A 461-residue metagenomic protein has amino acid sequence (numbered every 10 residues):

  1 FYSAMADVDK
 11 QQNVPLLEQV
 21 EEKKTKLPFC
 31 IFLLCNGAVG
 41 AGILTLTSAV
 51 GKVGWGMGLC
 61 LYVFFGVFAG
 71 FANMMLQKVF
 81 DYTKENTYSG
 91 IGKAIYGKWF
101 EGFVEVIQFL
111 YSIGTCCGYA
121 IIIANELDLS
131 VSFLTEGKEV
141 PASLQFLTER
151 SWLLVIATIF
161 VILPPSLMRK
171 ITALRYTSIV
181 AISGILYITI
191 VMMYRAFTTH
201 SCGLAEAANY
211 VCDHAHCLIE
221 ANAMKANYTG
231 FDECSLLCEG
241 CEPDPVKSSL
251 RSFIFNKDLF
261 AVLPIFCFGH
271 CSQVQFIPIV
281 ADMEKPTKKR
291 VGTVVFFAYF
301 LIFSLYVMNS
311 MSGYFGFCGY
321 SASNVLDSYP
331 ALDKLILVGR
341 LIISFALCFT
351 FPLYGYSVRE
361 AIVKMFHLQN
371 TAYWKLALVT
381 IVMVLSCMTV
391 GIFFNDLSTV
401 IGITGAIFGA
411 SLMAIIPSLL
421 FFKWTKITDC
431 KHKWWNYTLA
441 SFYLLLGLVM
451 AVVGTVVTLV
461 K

Functional and structural regions predicted by a protein language model:
F1-Y2: Low-complexity, disordered terminal segments
A6-E18, E22-K24, P28, M74 (+8 more regions): Membrane-interfacial loop- and helix-cap regions that link adjacent transmembrane helices in polytopic membrane proteins
T25-L44, I156-I159, C267-S272, L448-M450: The first (N-terminal) embedded transmembrane alpha-helix
A41, G66-M75, T158-L167, P417: Central hydrophobic cores of alpha-helical transmembrane segments in multi-pass inner-membrane proteins across all
L46-G54, I171-T172, V460-K461: Short, hydrophobic transmembrane alpha-helix segments
T47-E85, F103: Extracellular loop-to-transmembrane helix junctions
A49, P164-M168, T389-N395: Hydrophobic alpha-helical transmembrane segments
L163-I171, F366-H367: C-terminal ends of transmembrane helices
